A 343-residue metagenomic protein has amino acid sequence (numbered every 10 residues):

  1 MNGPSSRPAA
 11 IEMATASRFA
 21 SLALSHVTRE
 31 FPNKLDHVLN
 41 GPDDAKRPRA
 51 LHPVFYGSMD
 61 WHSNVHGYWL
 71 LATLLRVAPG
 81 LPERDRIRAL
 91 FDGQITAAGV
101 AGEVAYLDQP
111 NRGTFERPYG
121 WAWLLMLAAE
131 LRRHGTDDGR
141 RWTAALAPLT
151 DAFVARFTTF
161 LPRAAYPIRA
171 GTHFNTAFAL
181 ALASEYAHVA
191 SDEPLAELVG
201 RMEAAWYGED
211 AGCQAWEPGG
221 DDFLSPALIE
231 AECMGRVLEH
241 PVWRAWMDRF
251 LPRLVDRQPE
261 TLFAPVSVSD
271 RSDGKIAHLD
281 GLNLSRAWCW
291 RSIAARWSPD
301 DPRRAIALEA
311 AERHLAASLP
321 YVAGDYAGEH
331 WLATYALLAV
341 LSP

Functional and structural regions predicted by a protein language model:
G3-Y56: Low-complexity, Ser/Thr/Pro/Gly-enriched N-terminal "stalk/linker" regions
P4-I11, Y68-L81, A122-D138, A179-S191 (+3 more regions): Well-ordered alpha-helical scaffold segments within catalytic/enzyme domains
P8-M13, R49-V65, A105-A122, R163-T176 (+3 more regions): Solvent-exposed loop and edge beta-strand segments that line ligand/cofactor-binding and catalytic clefts
E12-A23, P82-A98, D137-F160, D192-D210 (+2 more regions): Extended, well-ordered alpha-helical scaffold segments
H26, E30-D43, D60-F91: Alpha-helical solenoid scaffolds in large eukaryotic transport, assembly, and signaling factors
H37-A50, T96-N111, L146, L161 (+2 more regions): Basic/polar, acidic-poor N-terminal "presequence/leader" segments that form or can form short amphipathic helices
V65, L74-A187: Extended ligand-binding groove/face enriched in aromatic
A187-W331: Long, repeat-rich segments with strong aromatic
